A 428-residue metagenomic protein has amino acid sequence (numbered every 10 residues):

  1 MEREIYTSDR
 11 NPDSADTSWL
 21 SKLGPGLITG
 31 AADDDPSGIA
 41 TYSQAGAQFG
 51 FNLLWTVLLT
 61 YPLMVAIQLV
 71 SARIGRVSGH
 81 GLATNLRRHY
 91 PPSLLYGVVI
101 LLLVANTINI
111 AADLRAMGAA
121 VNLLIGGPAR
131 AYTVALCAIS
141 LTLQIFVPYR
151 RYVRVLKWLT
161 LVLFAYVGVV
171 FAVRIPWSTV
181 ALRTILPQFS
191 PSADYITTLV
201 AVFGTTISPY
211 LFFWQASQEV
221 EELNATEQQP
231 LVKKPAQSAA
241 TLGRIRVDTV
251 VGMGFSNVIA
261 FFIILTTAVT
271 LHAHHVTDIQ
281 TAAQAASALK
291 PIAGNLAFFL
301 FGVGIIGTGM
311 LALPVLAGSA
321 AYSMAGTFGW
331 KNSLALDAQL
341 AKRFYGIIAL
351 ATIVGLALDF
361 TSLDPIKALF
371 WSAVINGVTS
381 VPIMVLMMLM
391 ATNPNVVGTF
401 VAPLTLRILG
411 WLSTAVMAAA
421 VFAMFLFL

Functional and structural regions predicted by a protein language model:
M1-S37, S93, E222, Q229 (+2 more regions): Membrane-interface "cap" regions at the ends of multi-pass membrane proteins
E2-S8, T41-Q44, L69-L94, A119-V121 (+5 more regions): Flexible loop linkers connecting adjacent transmembrane helices in multi-pass alpha-helical membrane transporters
T29, T56-H89, G97-A111: Juxtamembrane transmembrane-helix boundary signature
V65-V77, S217-A225, G254-Q284: Extracellular/periplasmic helix-exit of transmembrane alpha-helices
R73, V77, L95-G126, T133 (+4 more regions): Hydrophobic transmembrane alpha-helices that form the core helical bundles of multi-pass secondary transporters
P92-S93, R130-V134, L296, L300 (+2 more regions): Loop-to-transmembrane helix boundary motifs in multi-pass membrane proteins
V99-I100, L124-F146, V162-F171, L340-V354 (+1 more regions): Transmembrane alpha-helical segments of multi-pass small-molecule transport proteins
L161-Q188, S192, T205-E221, L386-N395 (+1 more regions): Hydrophobic alpha-helical segments and their helix-loop junctions in multi-pass secondary transporters
